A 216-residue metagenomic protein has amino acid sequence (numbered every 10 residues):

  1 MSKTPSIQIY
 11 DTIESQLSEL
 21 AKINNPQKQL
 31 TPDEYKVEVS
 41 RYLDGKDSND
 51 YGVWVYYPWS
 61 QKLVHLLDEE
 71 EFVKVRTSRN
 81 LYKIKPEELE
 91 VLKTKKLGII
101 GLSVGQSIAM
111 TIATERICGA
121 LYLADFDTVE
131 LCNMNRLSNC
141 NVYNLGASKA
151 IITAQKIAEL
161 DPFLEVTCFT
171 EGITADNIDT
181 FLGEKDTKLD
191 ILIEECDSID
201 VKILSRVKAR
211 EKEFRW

Functional and structural regions predicted by a protein language model:
M1-W216: Adenine nucleotide-associated cytosolic modules
